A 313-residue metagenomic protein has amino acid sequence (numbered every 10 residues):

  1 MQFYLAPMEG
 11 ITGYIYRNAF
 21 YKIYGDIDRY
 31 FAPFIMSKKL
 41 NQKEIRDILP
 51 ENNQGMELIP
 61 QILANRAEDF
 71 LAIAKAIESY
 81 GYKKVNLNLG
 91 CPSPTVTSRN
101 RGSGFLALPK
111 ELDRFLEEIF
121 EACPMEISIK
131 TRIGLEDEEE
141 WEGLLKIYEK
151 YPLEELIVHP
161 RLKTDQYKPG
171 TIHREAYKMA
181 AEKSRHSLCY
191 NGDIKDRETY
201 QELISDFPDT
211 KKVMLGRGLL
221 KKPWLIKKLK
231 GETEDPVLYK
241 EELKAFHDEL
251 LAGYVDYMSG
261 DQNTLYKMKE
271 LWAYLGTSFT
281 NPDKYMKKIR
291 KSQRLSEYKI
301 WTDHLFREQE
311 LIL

Functional and structural regions predicted by a protein language model:
M1-L313: Flavin-dependent oxidoreductase catalytic cores
